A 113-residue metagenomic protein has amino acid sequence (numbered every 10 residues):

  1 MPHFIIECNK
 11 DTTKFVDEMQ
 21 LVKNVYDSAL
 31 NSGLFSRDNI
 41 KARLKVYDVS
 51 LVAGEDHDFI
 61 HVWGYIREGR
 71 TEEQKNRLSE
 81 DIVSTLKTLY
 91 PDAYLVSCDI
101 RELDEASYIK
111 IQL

Functional and structural regions predicted by a protein language model:
P2-L113: A domain-level signal for the structural core that forms small-molecule/cofactor-binding pockets and catalytic centers
